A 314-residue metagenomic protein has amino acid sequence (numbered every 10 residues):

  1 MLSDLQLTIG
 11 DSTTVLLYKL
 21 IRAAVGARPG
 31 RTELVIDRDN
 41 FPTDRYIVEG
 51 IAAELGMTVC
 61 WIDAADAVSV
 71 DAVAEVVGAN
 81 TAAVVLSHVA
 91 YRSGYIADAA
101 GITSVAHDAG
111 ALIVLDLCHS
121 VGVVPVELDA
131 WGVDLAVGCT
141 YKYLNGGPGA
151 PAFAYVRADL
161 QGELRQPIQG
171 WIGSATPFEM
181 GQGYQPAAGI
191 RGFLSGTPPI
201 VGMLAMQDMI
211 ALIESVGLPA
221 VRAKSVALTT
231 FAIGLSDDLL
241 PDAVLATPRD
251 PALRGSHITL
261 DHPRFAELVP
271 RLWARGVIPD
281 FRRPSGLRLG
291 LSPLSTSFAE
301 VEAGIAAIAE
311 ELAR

Functional and structural regions predicted by a protein language model:
M1-R314: Pyridoxal 5′-phosphate
